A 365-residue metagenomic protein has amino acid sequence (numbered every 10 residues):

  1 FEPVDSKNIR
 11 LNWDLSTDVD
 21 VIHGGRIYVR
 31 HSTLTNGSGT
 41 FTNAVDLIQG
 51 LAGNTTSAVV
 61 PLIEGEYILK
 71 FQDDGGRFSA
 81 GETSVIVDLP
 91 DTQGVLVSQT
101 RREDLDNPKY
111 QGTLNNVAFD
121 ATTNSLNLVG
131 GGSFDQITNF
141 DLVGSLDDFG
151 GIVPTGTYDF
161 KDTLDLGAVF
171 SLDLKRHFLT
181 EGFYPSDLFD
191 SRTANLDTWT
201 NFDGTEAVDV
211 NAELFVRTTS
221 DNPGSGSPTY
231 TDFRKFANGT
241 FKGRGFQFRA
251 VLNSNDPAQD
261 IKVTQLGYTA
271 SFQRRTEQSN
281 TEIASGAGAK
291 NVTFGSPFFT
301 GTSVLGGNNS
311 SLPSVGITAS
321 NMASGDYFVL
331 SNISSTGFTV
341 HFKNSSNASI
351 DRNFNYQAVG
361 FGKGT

Functional and structural regions predicted by a protein language model:
P3-S6, G76-A284, V292: Beta-strand-rich ligand- or partner-binding modules with a strong bias toward extracellular/periplasmic carbohydrate
D14-T42, F183-L188, A207-A212, T302-L312: Solvent-exposed loop/turn segments flanking beta-strands in beta-repeat/beta-sandwich domains
L51-A58, G65, F233-R234: Short S/T/G- and acidic-enriched coil/turn segments that sit immediately N-terminal to beta-strands in beta-sandwich
S57-S79: Beta-strand-rich modules
V59-G65, G239-K242, S346-S349: Surface-exposed, short loops/turns at beta-strand junctions within beta-sandwich domains
Y67-L69, F246, Y356: Hydrophobic beta-strand segments within extracellular beta-sandwich modules
F71-D73, A250-L252, A358-G360: Conserved structural position at the C-terminal beta-strand of extracellular beta-sandwich adhesion modules
R274-T365: Extracellular attachment/recognition segments
